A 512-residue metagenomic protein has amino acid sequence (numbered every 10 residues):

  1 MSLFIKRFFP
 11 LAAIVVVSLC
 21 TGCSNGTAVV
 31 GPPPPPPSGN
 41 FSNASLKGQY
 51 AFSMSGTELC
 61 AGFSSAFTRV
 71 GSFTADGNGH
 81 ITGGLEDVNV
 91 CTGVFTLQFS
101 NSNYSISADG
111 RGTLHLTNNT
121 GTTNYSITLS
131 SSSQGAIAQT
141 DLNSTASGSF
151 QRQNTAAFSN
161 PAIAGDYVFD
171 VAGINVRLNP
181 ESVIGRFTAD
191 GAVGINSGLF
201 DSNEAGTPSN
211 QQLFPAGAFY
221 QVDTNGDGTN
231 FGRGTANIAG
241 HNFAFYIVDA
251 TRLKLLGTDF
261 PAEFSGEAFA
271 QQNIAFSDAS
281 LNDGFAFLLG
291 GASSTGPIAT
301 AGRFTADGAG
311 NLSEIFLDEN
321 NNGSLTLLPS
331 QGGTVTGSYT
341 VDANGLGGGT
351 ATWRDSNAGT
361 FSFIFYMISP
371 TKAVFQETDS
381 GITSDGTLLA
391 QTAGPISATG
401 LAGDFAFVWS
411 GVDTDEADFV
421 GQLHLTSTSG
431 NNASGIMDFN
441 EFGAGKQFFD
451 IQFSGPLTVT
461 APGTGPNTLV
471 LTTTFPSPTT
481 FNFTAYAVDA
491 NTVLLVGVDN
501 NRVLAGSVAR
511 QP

Functional and structural regions predicted by a protein language model:
M1-S2, P512: Initiator methionine at the very start of the polypeptide chain
S2-A12: Bacterial N-terminal signal peptides that target proteins for export
I14-V17, L85: Processing junctions and N-termini across compartments
S18-G22: C-terminal motif of bacterial Sec signal peptides marking the signal peptidase cleavage site
C23-P512: Mature soluble binding/inhibitory domains
